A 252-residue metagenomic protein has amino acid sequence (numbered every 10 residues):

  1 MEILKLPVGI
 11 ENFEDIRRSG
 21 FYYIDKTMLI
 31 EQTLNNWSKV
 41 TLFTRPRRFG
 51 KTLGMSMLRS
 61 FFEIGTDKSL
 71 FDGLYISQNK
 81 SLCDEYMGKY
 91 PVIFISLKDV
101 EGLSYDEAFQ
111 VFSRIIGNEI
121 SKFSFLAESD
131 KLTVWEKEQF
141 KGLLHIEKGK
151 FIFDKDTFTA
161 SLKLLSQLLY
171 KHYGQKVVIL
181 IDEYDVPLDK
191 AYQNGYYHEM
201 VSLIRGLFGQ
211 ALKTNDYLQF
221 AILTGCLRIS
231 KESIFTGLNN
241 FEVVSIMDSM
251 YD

Functional and structural regions predicted by a protein language model:
M1-D252: Phosphate-binding site recognition
